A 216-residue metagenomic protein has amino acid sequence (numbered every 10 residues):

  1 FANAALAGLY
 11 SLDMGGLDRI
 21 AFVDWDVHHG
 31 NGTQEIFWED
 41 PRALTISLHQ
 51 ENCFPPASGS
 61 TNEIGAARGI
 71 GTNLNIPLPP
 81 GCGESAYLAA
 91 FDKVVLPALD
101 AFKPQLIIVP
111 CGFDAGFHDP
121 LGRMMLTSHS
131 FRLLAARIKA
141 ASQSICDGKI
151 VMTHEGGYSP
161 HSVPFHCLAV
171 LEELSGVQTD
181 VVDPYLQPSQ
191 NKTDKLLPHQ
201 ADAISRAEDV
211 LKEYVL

Functional and structural regions predicted by a protein language model:
F1-L216: A general "terminal functional-core" signal
